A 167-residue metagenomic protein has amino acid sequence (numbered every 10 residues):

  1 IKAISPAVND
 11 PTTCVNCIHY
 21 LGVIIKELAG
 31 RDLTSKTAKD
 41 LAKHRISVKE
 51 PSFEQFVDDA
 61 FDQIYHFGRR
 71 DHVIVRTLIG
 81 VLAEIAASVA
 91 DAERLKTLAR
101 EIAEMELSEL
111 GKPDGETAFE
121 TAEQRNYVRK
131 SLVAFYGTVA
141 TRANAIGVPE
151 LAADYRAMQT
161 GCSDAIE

Functional and structural regions predicted by a protein language model:
I1-E167: Short basic (Lys/Arg) and small-residue
